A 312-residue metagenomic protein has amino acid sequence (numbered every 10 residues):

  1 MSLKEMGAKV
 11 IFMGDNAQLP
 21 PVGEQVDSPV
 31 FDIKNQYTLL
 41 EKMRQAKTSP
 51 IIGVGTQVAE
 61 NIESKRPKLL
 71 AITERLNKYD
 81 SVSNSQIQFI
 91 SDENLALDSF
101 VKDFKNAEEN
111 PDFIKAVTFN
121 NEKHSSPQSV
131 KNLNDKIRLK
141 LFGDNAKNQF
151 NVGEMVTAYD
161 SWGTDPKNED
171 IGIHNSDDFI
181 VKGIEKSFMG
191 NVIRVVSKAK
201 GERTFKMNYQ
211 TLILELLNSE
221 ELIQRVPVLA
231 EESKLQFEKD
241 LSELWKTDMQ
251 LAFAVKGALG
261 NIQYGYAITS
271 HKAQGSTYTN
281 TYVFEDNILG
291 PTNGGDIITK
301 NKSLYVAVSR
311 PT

Functional and structural regions predicted by a protein language model:
M1: Conserved P-loop NTPase "ATPase switch" module shared by AAA+ and STAND
M6-A8, M13, A17-I213: Conserved helicase motor core of P-loop NTPases
D177, G190-T312: C-terminal accessory regions
